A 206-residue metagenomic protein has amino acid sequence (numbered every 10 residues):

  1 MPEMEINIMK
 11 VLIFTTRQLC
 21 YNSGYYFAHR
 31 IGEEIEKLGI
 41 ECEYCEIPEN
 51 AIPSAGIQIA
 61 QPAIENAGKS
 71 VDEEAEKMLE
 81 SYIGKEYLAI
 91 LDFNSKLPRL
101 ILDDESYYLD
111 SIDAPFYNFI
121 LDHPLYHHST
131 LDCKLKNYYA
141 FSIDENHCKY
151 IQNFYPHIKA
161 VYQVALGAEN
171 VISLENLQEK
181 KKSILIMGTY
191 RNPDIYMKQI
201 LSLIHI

Functional and structural regions predicted by a protein language model:
M1-I8: Short, Lys/Arg-enriched N-terminal segments with co-localized hydrophobic residues within the first ~10-30 amino acids
E5, L177-Q178: Short, flexible hinge/linker loops that cap or flank conserved catalytic cores
M9-N22, S183-D194: Short hydrophobic beta-strand segments
L12-T16, G24-N153, V171-S173: Extended catalytic core of nucleotide-activated donor transferases of GT-like folds
D110, Q178-E179: Extracellular/periplasmic catalytic domains that process cell-envelope and extracellular macromolecules
Y139-C148, H157-I172, K181-N192: Donor nucleotide-sugar binding/catalytic pocket of nucleotide-sugar-dependent glycosyltransferases
I204-I206: Conserved small/polar residues in nucleotide/adenosyl-binding loops
